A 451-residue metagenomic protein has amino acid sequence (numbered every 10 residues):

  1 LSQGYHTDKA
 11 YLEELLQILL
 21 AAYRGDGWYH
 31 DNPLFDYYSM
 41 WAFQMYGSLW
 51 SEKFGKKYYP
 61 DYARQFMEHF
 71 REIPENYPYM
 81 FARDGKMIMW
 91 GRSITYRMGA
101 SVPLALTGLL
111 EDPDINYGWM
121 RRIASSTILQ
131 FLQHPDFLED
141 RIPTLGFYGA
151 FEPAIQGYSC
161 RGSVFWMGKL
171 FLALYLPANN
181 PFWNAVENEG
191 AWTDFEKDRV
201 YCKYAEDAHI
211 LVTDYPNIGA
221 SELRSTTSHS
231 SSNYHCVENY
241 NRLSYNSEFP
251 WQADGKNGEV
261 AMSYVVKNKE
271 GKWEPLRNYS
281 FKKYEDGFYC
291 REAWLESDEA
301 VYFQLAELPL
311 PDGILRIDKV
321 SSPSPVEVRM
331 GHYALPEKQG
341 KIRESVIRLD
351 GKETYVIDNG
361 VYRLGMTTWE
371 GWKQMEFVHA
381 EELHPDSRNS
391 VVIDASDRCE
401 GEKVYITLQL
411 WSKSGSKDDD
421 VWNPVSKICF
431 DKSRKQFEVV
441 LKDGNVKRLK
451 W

Functional and structural regions predicted by a protein language model:
S2-E189: Extracellular polysaccharide-recognition and catalytic grooves
L19, Y77, L104, F131 (+5 more regions): Generic structural hydrophobic/aromatic packing signal, biased to beta-strands
L20-A21, K57-P74, Y117-A124, L170-F195 (+3 more regions): Contiguous hydrophobic segments
G25-Y59, E222-R224, N233-W294: A contiguous, well-structured "functional interface" segment within a domain
W28, W41, W50, W90 (+11 more regions): A residue-identity detector for tryptophan
T107-D114, I123-Q130, H134-E274, K417-P424 (+2 more regions): Terminal, non-catalytic domain-edge segments
Q252-D254, G258-W451: Extended repeat-based interaction scaffolds and adjacent low-complexity, acidic/S/T/P-biased segments that form broad
